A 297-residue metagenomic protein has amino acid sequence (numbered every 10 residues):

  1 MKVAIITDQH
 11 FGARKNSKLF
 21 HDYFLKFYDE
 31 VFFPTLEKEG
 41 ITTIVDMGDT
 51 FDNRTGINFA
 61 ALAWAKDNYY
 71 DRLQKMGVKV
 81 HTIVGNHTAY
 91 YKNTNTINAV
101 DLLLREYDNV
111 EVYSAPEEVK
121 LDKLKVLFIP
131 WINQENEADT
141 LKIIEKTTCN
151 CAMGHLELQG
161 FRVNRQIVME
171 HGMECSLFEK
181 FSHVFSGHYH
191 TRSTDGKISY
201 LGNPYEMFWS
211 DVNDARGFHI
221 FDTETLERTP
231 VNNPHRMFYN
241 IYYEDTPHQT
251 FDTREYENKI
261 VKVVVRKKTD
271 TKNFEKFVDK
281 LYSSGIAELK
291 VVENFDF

Functional and structural regions predicted by a protein language model:
K2, Q9, A13-E118, L177-F181: Core catalytic region of metal-dependent phosphoesterases/phosphodiesterases, especially metallo-beta-lactamase-like
K2-V3, T43, L124-K125, C151 (+1 more regions): Structural motif
D8, G48-D49, G85-N86, H155 (+2 more regions): Active-site glycine-centered loops adjacent to acidic/histidine catalytic or metal-binding residues that shape
Q9-F11, M153-Q159, S182-S193: Histidine-centered catalytic micro-motifs
L73-M76, I143-T147, C175-K180, R254-Y256: Short, conserved loop/helix-junction motifs that constitute active-site signature segments in enzyme catalytic cores
T82, N86-S176, L201-P204, T225: Conserved catalytic scaffold of divalent metal-dependent phosphoesterases
N164-P230: Conserved beta-sheet core of the metallophosphoesterase superfamily
T223-F297: Accessory, non-catalytic peripheral segments of nucleic-acid enzymes
